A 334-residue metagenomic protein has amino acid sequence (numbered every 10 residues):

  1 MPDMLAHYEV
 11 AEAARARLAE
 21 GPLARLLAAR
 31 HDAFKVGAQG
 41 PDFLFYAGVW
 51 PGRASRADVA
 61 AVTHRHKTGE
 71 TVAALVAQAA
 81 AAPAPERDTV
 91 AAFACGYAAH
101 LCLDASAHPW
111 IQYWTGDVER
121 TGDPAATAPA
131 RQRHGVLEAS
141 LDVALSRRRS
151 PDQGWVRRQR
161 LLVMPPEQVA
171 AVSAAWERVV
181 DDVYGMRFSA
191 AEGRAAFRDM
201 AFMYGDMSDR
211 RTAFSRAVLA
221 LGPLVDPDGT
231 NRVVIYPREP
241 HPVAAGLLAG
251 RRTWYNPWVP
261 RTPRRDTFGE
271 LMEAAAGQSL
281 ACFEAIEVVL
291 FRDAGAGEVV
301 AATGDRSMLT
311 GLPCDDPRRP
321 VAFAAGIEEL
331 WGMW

Functional and structural regions predicted by a protein language model:
M1-G96, L101-W334: N-terminal leader/auxiliary helical segments
